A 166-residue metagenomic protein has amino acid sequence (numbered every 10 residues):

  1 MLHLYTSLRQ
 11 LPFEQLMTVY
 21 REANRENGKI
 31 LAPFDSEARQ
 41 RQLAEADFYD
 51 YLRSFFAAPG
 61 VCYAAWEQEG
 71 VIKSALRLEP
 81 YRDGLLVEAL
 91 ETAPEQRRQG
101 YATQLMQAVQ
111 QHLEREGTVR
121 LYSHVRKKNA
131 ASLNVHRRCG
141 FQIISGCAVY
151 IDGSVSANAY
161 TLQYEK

Functional and structural regions predicted by a protein language model:
S7-L11, M17-E88, A93-P94, M106 (+1 more regions): Acetyl-CoA-dependent GNAT
R82-G84, R120, A157-A159: A generic structural signal for beta-strand entry/edge sites
L90-R98, V125-R126: A short, internal acetyl-CoA/4′-phosphopantetheine-binding micro-motif in the GNAT/acyltransferase core
Q96, G100-A108: Conserved acetyl-CoA pyrophosphate-binding loop and the N-cap/start of the following alpha-helix in GNAT-like
T103, K127-S145: Conserved active-site alpha-helix within GNAT-family acetyltransferase domains
L113-H124: Conserved GNAT acetyl-CoA-binding A-motif
H124-V125, Q142-A159: Conserved catalytic-core motifs of GNAT/GCN5-like acyltransferases
